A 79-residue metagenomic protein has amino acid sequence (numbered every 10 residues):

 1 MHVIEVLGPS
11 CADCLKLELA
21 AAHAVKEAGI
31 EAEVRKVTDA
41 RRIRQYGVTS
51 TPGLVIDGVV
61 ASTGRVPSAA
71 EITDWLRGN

Functional and structural regions predicted by a protein language model:
M1-V25: Local sequence-structure signature of Cys/Sec-based thiol-disulfide redox active-site neighborhoods
A24-A28, N79: Change "in soluble alpha/beta enzymes" to "in soluble alpha/beta proteins
I30-A40: Thiol-based oxidoreductase modules, predominantly thioredoxin-like and allied folds used for disulfide exchange
G47-V55: Structural micro-motif
V59-N79: Non-catalytic, surface beta->alpha helical segment in thiol-disulfide oxidoreductase systems
